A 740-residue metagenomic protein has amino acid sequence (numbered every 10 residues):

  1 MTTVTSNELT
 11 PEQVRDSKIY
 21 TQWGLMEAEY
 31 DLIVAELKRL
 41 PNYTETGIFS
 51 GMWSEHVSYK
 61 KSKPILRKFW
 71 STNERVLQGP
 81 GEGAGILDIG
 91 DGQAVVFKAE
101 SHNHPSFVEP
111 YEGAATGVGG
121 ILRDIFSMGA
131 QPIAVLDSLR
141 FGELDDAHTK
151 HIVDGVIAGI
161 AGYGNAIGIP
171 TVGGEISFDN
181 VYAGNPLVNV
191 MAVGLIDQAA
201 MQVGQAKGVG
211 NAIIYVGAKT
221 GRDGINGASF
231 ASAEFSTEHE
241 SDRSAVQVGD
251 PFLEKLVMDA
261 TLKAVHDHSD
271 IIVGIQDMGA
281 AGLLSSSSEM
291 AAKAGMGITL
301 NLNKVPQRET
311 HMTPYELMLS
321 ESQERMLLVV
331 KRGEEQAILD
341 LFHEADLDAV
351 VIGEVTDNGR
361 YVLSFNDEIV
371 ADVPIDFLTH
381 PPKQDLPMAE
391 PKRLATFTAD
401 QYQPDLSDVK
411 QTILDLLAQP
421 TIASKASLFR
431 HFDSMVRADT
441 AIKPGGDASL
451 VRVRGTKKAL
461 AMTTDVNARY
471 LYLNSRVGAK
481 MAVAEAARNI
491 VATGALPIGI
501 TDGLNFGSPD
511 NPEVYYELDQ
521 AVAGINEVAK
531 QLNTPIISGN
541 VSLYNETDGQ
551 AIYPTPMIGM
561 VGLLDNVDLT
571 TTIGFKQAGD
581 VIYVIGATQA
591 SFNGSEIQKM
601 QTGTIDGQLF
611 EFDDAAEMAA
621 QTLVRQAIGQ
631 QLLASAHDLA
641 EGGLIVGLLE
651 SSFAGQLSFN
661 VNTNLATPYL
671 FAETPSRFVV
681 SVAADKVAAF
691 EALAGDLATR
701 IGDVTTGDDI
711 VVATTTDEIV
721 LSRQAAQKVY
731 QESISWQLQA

Functional and structural regions predicted by a protein language model:
T2-Q13, E82-A345, V355-R360, S364 (+4 more regions): Mobile "lid/hinge" segments at catalytic clefts and subdomain interfaces of large enzymes
T2-S6, T10-Q22, E27-E29, A35-E36 (+12 more regions): Glycine-/charge-enriched secondary-structure boundary and capping motifs
G24-A28, L40-T44, V57-P64, G81 (+29 more regions): Conserved active-site and cofactor/substrate-binding residues in soluble primary-metabolism enzymes
K38, F49-S54: Amphipathic alpha-helical segments that form the core helices of the histone-fold
W53, V57, K68-T116, I121 (+7 more regions): Non-catalytic terminal/interface segments that mediate subunit docking, oligomerization, and allosteric communication
P64, W70-E74, A158, V172 (+6 more regions): Intrinsically disordered, low-complexity boundary segments flanking structured domains
I214, M462, Y583, T699-G702: Hydrophobic/aromatic beta-strand patches that form the interior of the parallel beta-sheet core in alpha/beta enzyme
